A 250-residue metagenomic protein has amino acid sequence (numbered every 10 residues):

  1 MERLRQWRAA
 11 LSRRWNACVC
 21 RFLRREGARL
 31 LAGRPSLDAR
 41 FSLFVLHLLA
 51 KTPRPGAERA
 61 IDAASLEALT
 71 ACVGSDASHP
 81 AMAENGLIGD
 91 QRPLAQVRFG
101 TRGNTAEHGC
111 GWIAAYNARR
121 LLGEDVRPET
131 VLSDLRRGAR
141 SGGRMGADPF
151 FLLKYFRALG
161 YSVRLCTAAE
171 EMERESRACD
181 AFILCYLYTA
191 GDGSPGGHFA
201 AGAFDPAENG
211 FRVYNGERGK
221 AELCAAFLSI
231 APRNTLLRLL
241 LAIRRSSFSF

Functional and structural regions predicted by a protein language model:
E2-S141: Active-site-adjacent structural segments surrounding the nucleophilic cysteine of cysteine proteases and isopeptidases
W15, C20, E26, G33 (+1 more regions): Noncatalytic regulatory segments and standalone regulatory/sensor domains
C18-C20, C72, C166, C179 (+2 more regions): Generic recognition of cysteine residues
A106, G111-A114, D148, L152 (+2 more regions): Stable alpha-helical elements in mature extracytoplasmic
N117, Y188, R218: Short, glycine/serine-rich, charged loops/turns that create anion-binding and catalytic segments at active sites
A139-G143, A169-E171: Short secondary-structure capping micro-motifs at structural edges
M145-D148, K154-G160, R164: Mid-length scaffold segments of soluble, non-membrane domains
C166-R212: Active-site-adjacent substructure of cysteine-protease-like catalytic cores
